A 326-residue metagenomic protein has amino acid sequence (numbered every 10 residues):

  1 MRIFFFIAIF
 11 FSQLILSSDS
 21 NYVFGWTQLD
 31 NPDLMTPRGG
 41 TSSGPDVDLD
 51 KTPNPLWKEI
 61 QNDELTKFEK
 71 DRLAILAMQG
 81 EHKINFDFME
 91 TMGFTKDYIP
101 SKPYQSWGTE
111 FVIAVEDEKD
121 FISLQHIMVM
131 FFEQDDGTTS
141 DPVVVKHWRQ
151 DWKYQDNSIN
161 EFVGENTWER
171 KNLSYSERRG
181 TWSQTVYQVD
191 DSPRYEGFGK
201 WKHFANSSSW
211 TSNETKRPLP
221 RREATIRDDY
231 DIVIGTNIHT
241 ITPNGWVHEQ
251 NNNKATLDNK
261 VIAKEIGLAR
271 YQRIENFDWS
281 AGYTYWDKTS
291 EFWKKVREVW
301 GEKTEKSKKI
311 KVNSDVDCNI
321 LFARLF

Functional and structural regions predicted by a protein language model:
M1-I7: Sec-dependent signal peptide recognition, specifically the positively charged N-region followed immediately by
A8-S17: Hydrophobic h-region of N-terminal signal peptides that target proteins for export in Gram-negative bacteria
S18-A77, E90-T95, P100-K102, F121-S123 (+4 more regions): Amphipathic/hydrophobic helical signal segments and adjacent flexible N-terminal regions that mediate secretion
S20-G39, T95, D117-W168: N-terminal intrinsically disordered, cationic/polar leader segments that include organellar targeting peptides
Q79-F86: A short, Trp-centered hydrophobic/proline-enriched beta-strand micro-motif
P100-K102, S106-E116, Q125, I234-I241 (+1 more regions): Hydrophobic/aromatic beta-strand elements that line small-molecule binding cavities or substrate pockets in beta-rich
S174-I234: Short helix-loop boundary/capping segments
T211-A263: Extended serine/threonine-enriched, polar tracts that run as long, contiguous segments within proteins
